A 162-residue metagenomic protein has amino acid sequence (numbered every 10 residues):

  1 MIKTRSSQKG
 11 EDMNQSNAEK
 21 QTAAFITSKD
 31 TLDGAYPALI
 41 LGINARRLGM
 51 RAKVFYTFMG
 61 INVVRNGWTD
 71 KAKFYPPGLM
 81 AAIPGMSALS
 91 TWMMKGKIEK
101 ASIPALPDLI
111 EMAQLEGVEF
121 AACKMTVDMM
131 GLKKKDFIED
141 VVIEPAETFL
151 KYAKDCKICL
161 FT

Functional and structural regions predicted by a protein language model:
M1-D12: Short, Lys/Arg-enriched N-terminal segments with co-localized hydrophobic residues within the first ~10-30 amino acids
E19, R51, G60-M86, E116: Positively charged, small/polar-rich N-terminal and surface patches that mediate targeting and assembly and bind
Q21-T22, C156-K157: Polar low-complexity intrinsically disordered regions
F25-A35, V64, I98: Short, glycine-rich nucleotide/cofactor-binding loops
Y36-G49, V54: Histidine-anchored nucleotide/phosphate-binding helix
A52-F58, A121-C123: Short internal beta-strands
A72-L106: A glycine-rich helix N-cap at a beta->alpha junction
T91-W92, I98, S102-K154: A charged, amphipathic interaction segment
